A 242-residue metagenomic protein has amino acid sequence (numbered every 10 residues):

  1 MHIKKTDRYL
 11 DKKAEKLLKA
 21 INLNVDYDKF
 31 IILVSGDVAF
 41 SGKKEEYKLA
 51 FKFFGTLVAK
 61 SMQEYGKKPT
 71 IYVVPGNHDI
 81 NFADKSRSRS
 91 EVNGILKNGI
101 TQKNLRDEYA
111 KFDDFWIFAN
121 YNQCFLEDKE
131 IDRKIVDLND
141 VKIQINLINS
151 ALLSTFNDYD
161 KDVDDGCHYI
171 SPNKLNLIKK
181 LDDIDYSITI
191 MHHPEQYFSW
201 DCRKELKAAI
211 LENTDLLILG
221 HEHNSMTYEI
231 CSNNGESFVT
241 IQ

Functional and structural regions predicted by a protein language model:
M1-I3, K142-F156, I188-H192, F238-Q242: Active-site-proximal beta-strand elements of phosphoester/diester hydrolases
M1-I71, N81-F82, L175-D183: N-terminal active-site segment of His-dependent metallophosphoesterases
K4, F40-K43, D79-D84, L153-F156 (+2 more regions): Short catalytic/ligand-binding loop motif for oxyanion handling, primarily in non-cytosolic enzymes, centered on
F30-I31, T70, I143-I145, Y186-I188 (+1 more regions): Structural motif
G36-D37, G76, I148, H192 (+1 more regions): Active-site glycine-centered loops adjacent to acidic/histidine catalytic or metal-binding residues that shape
F51-G166: Extended active-site neighborhood of metal-dependent phosphoesterases/phosphodiesterases
L181-Y197: Short acidic, glycine-rich surface-loop motifs adjacent to enzyme active sites
Q196-Q242: Conserved beta-sheet core of the metallophosphoesterase superfamily
